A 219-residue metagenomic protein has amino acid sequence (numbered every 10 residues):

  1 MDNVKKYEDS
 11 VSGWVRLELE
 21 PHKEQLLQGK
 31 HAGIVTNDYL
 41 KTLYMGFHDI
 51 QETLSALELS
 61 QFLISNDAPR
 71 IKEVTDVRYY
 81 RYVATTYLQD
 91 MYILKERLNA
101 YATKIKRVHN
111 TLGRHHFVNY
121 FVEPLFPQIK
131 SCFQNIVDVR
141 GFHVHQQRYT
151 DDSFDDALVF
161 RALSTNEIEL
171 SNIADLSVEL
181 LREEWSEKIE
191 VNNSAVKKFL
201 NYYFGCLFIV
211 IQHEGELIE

Functional and structural regions predicted by a protein language model:
M1-H48, H116-E219: Acidic, Ser/Thr/Gly/Pro-rich intrinsically disordered interaction regions
T36, T42, T53, T75 (+5 more regions): Residue-identity detector for threonine
E52-L59, L63-I105: Amphipathic alpha-helical interface elements
S65-N66, G113-H116: N-terminal start-of-chain detector that recognizes signal peptides and the immediate post-cleavage beginning
I71, R107-R114: Short, glycine/acidic-rich hinge or "gate" loops at secondary-structure transitions that mediate conformational
L94-K104, V108, I136-Q146: Short hydrophobic alpha-helical module
